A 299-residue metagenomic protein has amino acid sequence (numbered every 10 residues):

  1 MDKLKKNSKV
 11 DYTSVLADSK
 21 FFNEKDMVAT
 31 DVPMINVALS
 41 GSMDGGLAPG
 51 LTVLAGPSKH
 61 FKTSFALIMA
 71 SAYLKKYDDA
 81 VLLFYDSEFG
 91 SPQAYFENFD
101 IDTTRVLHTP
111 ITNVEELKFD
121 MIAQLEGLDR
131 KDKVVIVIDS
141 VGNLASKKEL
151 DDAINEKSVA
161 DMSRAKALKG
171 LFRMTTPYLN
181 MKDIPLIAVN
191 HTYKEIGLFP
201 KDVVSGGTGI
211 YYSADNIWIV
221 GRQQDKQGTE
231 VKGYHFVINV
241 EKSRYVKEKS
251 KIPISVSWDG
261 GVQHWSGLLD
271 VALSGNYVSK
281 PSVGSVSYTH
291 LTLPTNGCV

Functional and structural regions predicted by a protein language model:
D2-V106, I122-E126: The Walker A/P-loop phosphate-binding site
L82, V135, L186: Hydrophobic "anchor" residues on beta-strands that sit immediately upstream of conserved functional sites
D86-E88, S140, V189-Y193: A short beta-strand-to-loop transition that corresponds to the Sensor-1 phosphate-sensing loop of AAA+ P-loop ATPases
S91, L144-A145, E195: Catalytic P-loop NTPase motifs of RecA-like helicase/translocase cores
N113-M181: Phosphate-binding/switch loop-helix module in NTP-utilizing enzymes
D161-G275: Phosphate-binding/switch region of NTP-binding enzymes
Y277, P281-S287: Conserved AAA+ ATPase small/helical "lid" subdomain
T289-T295: Conserved small/polar residues in nucleotide/adenosyl-binding loops
